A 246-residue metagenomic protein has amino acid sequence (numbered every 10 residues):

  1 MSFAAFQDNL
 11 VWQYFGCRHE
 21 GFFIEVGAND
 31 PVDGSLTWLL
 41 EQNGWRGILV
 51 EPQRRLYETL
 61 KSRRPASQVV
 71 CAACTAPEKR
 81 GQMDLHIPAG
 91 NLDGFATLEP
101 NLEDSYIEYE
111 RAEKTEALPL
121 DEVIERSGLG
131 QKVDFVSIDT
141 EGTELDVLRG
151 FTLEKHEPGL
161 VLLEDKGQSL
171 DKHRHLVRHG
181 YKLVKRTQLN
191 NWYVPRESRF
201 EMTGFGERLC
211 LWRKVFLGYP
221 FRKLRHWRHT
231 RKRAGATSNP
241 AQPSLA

Functional and structural regions predicted by a protein language model:
M1-A246: Phosphate/nucleotide-binding beta-alpha loop and adjacent structural elements of enzyme active sites
